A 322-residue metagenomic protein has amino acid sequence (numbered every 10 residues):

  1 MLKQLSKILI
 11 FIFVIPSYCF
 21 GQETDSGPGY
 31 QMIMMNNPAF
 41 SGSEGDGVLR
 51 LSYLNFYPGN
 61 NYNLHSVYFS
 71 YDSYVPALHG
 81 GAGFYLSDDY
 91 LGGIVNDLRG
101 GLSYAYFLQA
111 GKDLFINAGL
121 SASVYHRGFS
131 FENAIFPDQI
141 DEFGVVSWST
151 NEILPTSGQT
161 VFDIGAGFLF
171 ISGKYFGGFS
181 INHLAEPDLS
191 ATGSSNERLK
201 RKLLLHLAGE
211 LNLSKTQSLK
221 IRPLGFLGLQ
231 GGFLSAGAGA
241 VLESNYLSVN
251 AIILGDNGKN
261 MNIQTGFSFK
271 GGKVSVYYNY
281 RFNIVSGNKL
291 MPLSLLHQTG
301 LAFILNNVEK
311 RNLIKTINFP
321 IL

Functional and structural regions predicted by a protein language model:
L2-K3, F168: A general structural signal for short secondary-structure junctions and capping/turn motifs
K3-F11: Sec-dependent signal peptide recognition, specifically the positively charged N-region followed immediately by
I12-I15, Y104: Alpha-helical transmembrane segments
P16-G21: Sec/Tat signal peptide C-region and signal peptidase I cleavage site
Q22-L322: Subset of outer-membrane beta-barrel
